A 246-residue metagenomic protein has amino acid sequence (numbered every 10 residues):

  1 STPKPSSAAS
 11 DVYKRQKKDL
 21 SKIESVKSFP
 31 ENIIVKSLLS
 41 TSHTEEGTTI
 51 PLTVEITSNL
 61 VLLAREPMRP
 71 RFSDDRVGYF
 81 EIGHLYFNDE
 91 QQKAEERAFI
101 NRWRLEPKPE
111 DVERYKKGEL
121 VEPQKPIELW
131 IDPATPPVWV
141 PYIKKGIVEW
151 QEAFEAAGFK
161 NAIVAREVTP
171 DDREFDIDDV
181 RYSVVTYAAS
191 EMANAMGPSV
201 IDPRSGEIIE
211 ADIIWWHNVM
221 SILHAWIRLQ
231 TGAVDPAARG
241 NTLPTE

Functional and structural regions predicted by a protein language model:
S1, S6-T135, A153, V168-E246: Auxiliary tRNA-acceptor-end handling modules of aminoacyl-tRNA synthetases
A134-A162: Zn2+-dependent metallopeptidase catalytic core
I163-E167: A short glycine-rich, hydrophobically flanked beta-strand micro-motif that places a catalytic Asp/Glu for divalent metal
